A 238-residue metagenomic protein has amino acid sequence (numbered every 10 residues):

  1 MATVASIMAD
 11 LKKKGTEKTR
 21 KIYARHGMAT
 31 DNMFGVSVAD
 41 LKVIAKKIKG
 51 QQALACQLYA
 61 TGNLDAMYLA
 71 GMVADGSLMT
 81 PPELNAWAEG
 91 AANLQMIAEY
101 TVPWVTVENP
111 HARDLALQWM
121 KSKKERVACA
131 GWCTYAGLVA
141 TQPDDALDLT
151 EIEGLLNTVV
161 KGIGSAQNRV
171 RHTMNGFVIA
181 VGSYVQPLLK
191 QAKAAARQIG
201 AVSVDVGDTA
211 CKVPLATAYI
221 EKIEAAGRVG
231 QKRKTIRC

Functional and structural regions predicted by a protein language model:
M1-C238: Alpha-helical scaffold domains
